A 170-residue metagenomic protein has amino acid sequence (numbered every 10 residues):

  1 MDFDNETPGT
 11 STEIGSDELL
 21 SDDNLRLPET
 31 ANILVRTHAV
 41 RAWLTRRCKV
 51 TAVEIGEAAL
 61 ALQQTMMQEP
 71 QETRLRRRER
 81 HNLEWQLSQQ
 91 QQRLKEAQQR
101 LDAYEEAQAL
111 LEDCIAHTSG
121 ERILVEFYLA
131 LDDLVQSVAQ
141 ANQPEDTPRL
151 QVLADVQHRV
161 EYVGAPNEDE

Functional and structural regions predicted by a protein language model:
P8-L25: N-terminal intrinsically disordered, low-complexity tails
S21-L60, D113-V125: Short, charge/polar-rich alpha-helical segments
P28-A31, V35, A42, R74 (+4 more regions): Register-specific recognition of a single heptad position within extended alpha-helical repeats
R36, Q92, Q99, A103-E106 (+5 more regions): Alpha-helical oligomerization interfaces
R41-L44, C48-E69, Y104, L131 (+2 more regions): Non-transmembrane amphipathic alpha-helical segments
K49-Q89, R93-L94, A107, S119-R122: Extended alpha-helical coiled-coil "stalk/arm" regions that act as elongated linkers or oligomerization scaffolds
Q68-R80, S137-L150, A165: Charged, low-complexity interaction regions
Q157-E170: Short, charged, intrinsically disordered terminal tails
